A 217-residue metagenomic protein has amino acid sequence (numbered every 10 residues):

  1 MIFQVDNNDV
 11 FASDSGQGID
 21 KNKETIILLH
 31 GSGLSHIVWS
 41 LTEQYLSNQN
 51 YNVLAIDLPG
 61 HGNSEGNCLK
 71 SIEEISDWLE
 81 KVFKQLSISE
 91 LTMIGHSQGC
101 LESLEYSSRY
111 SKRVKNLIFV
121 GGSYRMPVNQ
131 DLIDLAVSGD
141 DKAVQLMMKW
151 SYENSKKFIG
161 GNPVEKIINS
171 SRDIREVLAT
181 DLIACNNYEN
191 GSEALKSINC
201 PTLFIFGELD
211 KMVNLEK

Functional and structural regions predicted by a protein language model:
N8-E65: Conserved HGGG/HGGXW glycine-rich cap/lid loop of the alpha/beta-hydrolase fold
H30-S32, L91, G95-S97, G207: Conserved alpha/beta-hydrolase "nucleophile elbow" surrounding the catalytic nucleophile
D57, T92, K115-I118: Residue in the alpha/beta-hydrolase core beta-strand immediately N-terminal to the catalytic nucleophile
E73-L91: Conserved acidic catalytic loop of the alpha/beta-hydrolase fold
L101-Q145: Flexible "cap/lid" loop of the alpha/beta hydrolase fold
D134-N199: Conserved alpha/beta-hydrolase catalytic His-Asp/Glu region
I198, F204-F206, D210: Short beta-strand/loop motif that positions the catalytic acidic residue of the alpha/beta-hydrolase fold
K211-K217: Conserved alpha/beta-hydrolase "acid-adjacent" motif
